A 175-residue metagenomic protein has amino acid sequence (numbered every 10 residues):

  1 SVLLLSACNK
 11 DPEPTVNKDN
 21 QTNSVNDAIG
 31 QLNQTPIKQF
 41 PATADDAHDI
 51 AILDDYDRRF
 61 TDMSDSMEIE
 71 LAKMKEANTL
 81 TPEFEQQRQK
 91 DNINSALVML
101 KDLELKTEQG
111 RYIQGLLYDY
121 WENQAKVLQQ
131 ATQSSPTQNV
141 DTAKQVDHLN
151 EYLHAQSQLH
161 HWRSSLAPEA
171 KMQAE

Functional and structural regions predicted by a protein language model:
L4-A7: C-terminal motif of bacterial Sec signal peptides marking the signal peptidase cleavage site
N9-N17: Bacterial lipoprotein signal-peptidase II cleavage site
Q21-Q87, Y120-E175: C-terminal amphipathic alpha-helix
E83, K90-Y118, E169-Q173: Short, solvent-exposed, charged loop/turn and helix-capping segments that join or cap alpha-helices on peripheral
